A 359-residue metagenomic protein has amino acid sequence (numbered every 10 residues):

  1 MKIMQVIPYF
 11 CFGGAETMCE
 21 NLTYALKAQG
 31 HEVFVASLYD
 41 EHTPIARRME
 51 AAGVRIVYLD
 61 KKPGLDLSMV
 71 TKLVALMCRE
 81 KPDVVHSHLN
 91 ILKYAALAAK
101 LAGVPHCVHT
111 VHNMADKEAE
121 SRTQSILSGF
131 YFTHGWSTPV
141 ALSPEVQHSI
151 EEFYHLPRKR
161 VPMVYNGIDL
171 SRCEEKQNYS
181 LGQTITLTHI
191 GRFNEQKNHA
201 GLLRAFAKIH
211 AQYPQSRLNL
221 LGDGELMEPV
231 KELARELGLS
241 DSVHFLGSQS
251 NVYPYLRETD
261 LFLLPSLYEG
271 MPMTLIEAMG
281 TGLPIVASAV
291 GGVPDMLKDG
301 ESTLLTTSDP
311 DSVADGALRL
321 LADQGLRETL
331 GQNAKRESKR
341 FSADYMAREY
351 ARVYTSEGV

Functional and structural regions predicted by a protein language model:
M4, S180-K197, L203-F206, N219: Conserved donor-binding/catalytic core segment of Leloir-type glycosyltransferases
H31-E32, H199, L203-H244, A322 (+1 more regions): A conserved nucleotide-sugar
G64-S68, H148-F153, R158-R160, Y165-Q183 (+1 more regions): Acidic anion/phosphate-binding donor-loop and adjacent secondary structure in glycosyltransferase catalytic cores
S87-Y94, V111: Short His-centered aromatic/hydrophobic patch
A99, Q215, R235, S312 (+3 more regions): A short, well-ordered alpha-helix in the C-terminal region of glycosyltransferases
S248, L267: Aromatic "clamp/platform" in nucleotide-sugar-dependent glycosyltransferases that forms part of the donor/acceptor
P284-A287, L297: Short hydrophobic beta-strand element within catalytic cores of glycosyltransferases and related nucleotide-activated
D299-G300, L304-D311, R319-Q324: Conserved acidic donor-binding segment of nucleotide-sugar-dependent glycosyltransferases
